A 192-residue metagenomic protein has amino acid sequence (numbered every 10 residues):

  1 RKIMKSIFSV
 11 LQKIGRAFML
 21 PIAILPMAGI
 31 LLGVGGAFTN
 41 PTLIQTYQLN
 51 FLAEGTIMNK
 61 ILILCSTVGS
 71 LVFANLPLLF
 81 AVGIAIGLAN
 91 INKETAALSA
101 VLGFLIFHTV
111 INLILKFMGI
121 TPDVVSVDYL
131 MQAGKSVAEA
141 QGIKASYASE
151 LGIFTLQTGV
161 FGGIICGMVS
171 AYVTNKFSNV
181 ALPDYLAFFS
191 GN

Functional and structural regions predicted by a protein language model:
R1-I3: Short, Lys/Arg-enriched N-terminal segments with co-localized hydrophobic residues within the first ~10-30 amino acids
F8-S190: Early transmembrane hairpin of solute transport permeases
